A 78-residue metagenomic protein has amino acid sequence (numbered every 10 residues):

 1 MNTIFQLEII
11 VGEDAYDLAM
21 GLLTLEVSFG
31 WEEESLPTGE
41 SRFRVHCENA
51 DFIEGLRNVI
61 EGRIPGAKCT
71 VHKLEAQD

Functional and structural regions predicted by a protein language model:
N2-D78: N-terminal auxiliary segments of SAM/dcSAM-dependent transferases
